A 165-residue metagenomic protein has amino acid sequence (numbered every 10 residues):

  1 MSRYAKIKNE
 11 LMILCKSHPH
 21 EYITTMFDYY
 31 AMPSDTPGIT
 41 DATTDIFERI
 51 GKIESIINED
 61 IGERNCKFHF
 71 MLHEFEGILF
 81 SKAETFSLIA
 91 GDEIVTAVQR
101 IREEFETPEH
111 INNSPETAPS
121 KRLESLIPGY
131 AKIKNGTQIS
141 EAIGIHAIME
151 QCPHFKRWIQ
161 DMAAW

Functional and structural regions predicted by a protein language model:
K8-W165: C-terminal accessory helical subdomains adjacent to catalytic cores in phosphodiester- and nucleotide-handling enzymes
